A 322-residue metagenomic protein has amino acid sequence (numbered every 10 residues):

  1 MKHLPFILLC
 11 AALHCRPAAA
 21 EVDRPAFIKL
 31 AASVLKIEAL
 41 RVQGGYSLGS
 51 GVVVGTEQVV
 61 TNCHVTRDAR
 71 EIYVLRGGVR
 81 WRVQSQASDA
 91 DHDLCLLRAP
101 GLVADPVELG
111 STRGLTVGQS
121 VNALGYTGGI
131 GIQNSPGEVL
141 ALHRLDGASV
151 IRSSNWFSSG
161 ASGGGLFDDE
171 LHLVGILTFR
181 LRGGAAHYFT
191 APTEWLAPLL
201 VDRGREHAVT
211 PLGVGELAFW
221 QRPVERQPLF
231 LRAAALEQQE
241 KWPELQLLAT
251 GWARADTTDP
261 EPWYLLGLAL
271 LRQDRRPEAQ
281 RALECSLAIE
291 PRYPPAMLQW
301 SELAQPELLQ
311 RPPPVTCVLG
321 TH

Functional and structural regions predicted by a protein language model:
E21-F27, D105-P106, L173-E240, E244: C-terminal cap/linker of serine protease catalytic domains
E21-P25, V34-T56, N62, R80-R82 (+3 more regions): A conserved glycine-rich beta-strand in the N-terminal activation segment of trypsin-fold
K29-R41, C95-E108, G131-G204: Active-site region of chymotrypsin-like
G44-Y46, G55-L124, G129-Q133, G147-V150 (+2 more regions): Conserved active-site neighborhood of the chymotrypsin/trypsin-like protease fold
R226, W242, P260-E261, P294-P295: Helix-start (N-cap) detector for alpha-helical repeat units in TPR-like alpha-solenoids, especially tetratricopeptide
